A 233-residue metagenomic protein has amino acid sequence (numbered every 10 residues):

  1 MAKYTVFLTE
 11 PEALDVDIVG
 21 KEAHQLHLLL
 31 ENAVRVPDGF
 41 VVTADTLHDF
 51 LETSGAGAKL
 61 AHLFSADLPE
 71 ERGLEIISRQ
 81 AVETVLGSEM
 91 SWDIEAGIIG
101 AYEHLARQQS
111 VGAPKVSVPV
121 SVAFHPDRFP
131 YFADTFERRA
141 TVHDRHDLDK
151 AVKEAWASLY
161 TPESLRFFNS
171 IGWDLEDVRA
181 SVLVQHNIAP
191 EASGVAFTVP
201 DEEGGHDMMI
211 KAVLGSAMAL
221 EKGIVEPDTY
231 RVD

Functional and structural regions predicted by a protein language model:
M1-L183, P190-A192: N-terminal beta-alpha lobe that positions the nucleotide/phosphoryl donor in ATP/NTP-coupled carboxylate activation
R107, G204, T229-R231: Low-complexity, compositionally biased segments
V120-F124, E137, H186, V195-S216: Short beta-strand elements
F129-P130, V195, A219-I224: Short conserved micro-motifs at the rims of enzyme active sites and ligand-binding pockets
K211-D233: Conserved catalytic alpha/beta cores of large enzymes that bind or transform nucleotide phosphates and polynucleotides
